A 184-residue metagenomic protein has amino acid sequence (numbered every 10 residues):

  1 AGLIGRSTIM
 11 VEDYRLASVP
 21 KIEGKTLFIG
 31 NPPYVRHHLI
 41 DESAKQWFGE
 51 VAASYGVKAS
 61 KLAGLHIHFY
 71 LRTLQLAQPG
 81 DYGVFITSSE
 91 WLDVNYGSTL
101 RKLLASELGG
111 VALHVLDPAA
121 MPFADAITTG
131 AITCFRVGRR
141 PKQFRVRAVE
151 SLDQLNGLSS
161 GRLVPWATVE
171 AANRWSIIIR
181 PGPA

Functional and structural regions predicted by a protein language model:
A1-R6, E12-A184: Signature of N6-adenine DNA methyltransferases within the class I
